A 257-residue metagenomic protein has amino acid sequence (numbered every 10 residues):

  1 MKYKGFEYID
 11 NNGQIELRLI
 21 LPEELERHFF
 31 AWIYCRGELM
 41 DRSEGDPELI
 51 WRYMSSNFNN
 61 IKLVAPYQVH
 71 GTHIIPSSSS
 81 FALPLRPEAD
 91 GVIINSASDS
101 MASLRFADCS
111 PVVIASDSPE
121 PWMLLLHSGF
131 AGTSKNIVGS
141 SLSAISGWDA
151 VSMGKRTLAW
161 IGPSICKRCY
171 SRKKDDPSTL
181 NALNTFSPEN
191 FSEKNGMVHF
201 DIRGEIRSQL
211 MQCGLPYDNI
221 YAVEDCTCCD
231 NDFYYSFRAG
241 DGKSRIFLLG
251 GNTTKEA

Functional and structural regions predicted by a protein language model:
M1-A257: Active-site microenvironment for binding and transforming phosphate-containing groups
